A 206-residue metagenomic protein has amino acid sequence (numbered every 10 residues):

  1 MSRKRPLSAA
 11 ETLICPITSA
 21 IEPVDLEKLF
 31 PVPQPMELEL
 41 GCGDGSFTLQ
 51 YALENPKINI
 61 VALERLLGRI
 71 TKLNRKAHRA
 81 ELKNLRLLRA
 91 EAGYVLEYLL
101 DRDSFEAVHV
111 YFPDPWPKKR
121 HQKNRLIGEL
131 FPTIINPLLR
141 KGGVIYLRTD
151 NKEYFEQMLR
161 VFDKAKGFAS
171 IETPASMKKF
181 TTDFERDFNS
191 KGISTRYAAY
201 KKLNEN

Functional and structural regions predicted by a protein language model:
M1-L38, S46-L53: S-adenosyl-L-methionine
G43: Conserved glycine-rich SAM-binding loop
N59-E64: Conserved SAM-binding motif I beta-strand of class I
G68-T71, F155: Short alpha-helix immediately C-terminal to the canonical SAM-binding loop
N74-R102: S-adenosyl-L-methionine
I127-K141: A short glycine-rich, Lys/Arg-flanked "PGG" loop and its adjoining helix->strand segment in the class I
G142-T149: Conserved beta-strand signature within the Rossmann-like core of class I S-adenosyl-L-methionine
Q157-N206: Class I S-adenosyl-L-methionine
